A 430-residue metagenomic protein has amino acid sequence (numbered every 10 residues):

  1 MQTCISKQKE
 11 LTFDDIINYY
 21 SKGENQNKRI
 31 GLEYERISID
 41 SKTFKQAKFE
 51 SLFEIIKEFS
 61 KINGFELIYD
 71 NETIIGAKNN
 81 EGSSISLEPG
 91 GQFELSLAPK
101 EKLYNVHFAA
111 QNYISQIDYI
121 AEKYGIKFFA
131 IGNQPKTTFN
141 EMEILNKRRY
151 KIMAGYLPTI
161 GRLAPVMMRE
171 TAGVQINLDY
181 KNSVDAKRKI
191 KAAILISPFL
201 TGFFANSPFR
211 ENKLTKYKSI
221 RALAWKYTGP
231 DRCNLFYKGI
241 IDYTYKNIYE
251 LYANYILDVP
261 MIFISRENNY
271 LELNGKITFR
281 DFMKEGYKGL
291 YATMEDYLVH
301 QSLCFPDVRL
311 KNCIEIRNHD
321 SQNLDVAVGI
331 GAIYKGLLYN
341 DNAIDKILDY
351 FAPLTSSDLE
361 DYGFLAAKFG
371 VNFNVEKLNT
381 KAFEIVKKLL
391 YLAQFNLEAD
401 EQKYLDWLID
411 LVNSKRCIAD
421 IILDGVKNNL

Functional and structural regions predicted by a protein language model:
M1-G91, A98, V184-K189, L195 (+2 more regions): C-terminal accessory/tail domains of diverse enzymes
I30, D118-E122: Anion (oxyanion) recognition and catalysis
I85-E101, V166-Q175: Residues forming anionic-ligand binding surfaces in small-molecule and nucleic-acid pockets of primarily soluble enzymes
G90, L97-A98, L103-V106, A110-S115 (+1 more regions): Membrane helical hairpin/interfacial module
L97, A130-Q134, Y180, F204: Glycine-rich, histidine-containing beta strand-loop boundary motifs that form or position
A121-I131: Carboxylate/His-rich catalytic cores and anion/metal-binding grooves
F129-R148, I194-L200, N212-T215: Long, hydrophobic, well-ordered secondary-structure blocks that form the structural core and pocket-lining surfaces
N146-M167: Acidic, His- and aromatic-enriched active-site or binding-groove loops in soluble protein domains that engage sugars
